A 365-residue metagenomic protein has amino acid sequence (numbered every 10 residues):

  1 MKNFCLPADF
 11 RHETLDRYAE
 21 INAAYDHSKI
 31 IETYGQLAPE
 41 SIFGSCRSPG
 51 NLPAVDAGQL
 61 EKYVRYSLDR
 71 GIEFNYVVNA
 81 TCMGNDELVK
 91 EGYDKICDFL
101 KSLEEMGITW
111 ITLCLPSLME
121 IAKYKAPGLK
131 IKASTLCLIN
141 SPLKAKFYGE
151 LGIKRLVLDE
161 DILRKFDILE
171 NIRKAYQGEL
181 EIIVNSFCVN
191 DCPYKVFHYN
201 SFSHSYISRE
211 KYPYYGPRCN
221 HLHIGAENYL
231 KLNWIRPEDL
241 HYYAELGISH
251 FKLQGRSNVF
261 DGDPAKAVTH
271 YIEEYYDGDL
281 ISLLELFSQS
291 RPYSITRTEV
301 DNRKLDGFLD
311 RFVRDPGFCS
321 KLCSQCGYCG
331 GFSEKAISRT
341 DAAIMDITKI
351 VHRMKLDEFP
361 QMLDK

Functional and structural regions predicted by a protein language model:
M1-L138, K144, V157-K365: Active-site pocket-lining/capping segments in soluble small-molecule metabolic enzymes
G152-I153: As written
